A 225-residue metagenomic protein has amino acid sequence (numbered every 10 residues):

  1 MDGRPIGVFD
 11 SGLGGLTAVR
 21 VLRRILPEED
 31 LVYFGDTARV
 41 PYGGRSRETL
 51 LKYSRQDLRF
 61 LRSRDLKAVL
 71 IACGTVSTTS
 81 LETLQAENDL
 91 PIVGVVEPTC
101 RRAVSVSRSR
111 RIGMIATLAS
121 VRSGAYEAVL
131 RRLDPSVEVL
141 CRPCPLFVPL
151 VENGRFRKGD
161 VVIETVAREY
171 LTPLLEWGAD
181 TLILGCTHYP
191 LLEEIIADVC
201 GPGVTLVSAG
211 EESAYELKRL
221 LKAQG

Functional and structural regions predicted by a protein language model:
M1-G225: Non-catalytic structural scaffold of enzyme domains
